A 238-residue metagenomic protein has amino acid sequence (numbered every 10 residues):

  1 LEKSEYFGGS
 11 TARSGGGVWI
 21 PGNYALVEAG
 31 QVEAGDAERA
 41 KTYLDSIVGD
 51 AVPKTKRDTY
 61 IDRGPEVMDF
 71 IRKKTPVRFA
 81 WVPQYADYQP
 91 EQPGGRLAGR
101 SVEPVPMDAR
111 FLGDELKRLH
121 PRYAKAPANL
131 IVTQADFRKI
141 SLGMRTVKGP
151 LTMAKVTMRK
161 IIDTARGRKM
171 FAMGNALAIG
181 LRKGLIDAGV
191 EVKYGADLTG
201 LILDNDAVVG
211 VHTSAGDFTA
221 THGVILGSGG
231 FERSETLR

Functional and structural regions predicted by a protein language model:
L1-E2, I71, W81, V192-Y194 (+1 more regions): General beta-strand structural signal in soluble alpha/beta enzymes
L1-G15: Glycine-rich FAD pyrophosphate-binding loop
S4-Y6, L198-I202, G230-E232: Acidic, glycine-rich active-site loops and adjacent beta-strand->loop/helix elements that engage anionic groups
A12-E191, R238: Conserved N-terminal/central alpha/beta ligand/cofactor-binding core
K193, S214-G223, G227: Core beta-strand elements of the Rossmann-like FAD/NAD(P) dinucleotide-binding domain in flavoenzyme oxidoreductases
Y194-V208: A conserved short coil-to-beta-strand element within the FAD-binding core of flavoproteins
L226-R238: Flavin (primarily FAD) binding-site architecture
